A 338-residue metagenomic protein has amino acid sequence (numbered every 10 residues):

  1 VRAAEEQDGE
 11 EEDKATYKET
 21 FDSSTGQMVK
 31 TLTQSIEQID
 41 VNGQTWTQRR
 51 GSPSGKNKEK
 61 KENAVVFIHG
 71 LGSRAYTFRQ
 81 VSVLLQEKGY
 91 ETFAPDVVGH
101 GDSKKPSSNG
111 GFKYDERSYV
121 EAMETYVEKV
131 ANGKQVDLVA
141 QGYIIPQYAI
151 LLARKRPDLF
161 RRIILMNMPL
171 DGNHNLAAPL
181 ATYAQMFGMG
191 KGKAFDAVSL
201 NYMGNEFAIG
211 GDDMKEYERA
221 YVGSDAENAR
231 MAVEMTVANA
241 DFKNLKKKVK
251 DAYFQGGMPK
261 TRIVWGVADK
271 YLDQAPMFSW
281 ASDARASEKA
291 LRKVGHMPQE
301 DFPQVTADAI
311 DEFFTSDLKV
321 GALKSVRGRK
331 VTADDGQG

Functional and structural regions predicted by a protein language model:
A3-Q38: An N-terminal hydrophobic leader/cap segment in hydrolases
G26-N42, R49, G55, V97-V139: Active-site loop/oxyanion-hole signature of alpha/beta-hydrolase fold enzymes
Q44, S52-D102: Conserved HGGG/HGGXW glycine-rich cap/lid loop of the alpha/beta-hydrolase fold
H69-L71, A140-Y143: Conserved alpha/beta-hydrolase "nucleophile elbow" surrounding the catalytic nucleophile
R154, F160-G190: Flexible "cap/lid" loop of the alpha/beta hydrolase fold
D196-I209, E216-G223, E234-D241: Helix-loop "lid/cap" segments that line or gate small-molecule binding pockets
E227-S282: Conserved serine/cysteine hydrolase catalytic core
R285-G338: Catalytic active-site module of serine/aspartate enzymes centered on a nucleophile-bearing elbow/loop
